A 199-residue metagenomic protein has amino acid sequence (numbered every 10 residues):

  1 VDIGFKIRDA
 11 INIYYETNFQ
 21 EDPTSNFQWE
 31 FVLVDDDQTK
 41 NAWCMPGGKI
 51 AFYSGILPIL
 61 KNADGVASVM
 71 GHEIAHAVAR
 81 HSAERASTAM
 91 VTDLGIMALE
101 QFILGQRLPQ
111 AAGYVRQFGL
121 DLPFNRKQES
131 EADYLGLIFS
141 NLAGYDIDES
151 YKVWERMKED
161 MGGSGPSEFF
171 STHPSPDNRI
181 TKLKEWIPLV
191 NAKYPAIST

Functional and structural regions predicted by a protein language model:
V1-M90, I103, L142-A143, G162 (+2 more regions): Peri-catalytic and regulatory segments of divalent metal-dependent proteins
V1-P23, P109-T172, A196-S198: Short helix/loop segments within enzyme catalytic domains that coordinate or immediately flank catalytic cofactors
A51, A67-V78, L108-N125: Catalytic-site beta-strand/loop segments enriched in glycine and acidic/polar residues
F52, A132, S175: Residue-level signature of catalytic and energy-coupling elements of molecular machines, predominantly ATP/GTP-dependent
A83-L94, D148-K158: Acidic/histidine-enriched alpha-helical segments
S87-L120: Membrane-active amphipathic alpha-helices enriched in small hydrophobic residues
P166, F170-T199: Beta/coil-rich, acidic/histidine-enriched accessory regions frequently appended to metallopeptidases
